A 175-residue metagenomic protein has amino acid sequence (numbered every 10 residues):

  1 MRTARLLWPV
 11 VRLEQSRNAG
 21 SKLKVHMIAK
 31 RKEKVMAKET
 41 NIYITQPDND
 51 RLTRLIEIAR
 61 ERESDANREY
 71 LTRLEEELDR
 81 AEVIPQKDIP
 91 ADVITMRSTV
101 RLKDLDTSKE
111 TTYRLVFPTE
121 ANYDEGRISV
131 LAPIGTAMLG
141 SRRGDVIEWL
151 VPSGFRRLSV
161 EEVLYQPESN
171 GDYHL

Functional and structural regions predicted by a protein language model:
L23-P90: N-terminal intrinsically disordered, low-complexity, charge/repeat-rich segments that act as generic
T72-F117: Long amphipathic N-terminal alpha/beta scaffold segment
A121-Q166: Structured functional modules or segments
V163-L175: Short peripheral tails and domain-boundary helices/loops at the edges of structured domains
